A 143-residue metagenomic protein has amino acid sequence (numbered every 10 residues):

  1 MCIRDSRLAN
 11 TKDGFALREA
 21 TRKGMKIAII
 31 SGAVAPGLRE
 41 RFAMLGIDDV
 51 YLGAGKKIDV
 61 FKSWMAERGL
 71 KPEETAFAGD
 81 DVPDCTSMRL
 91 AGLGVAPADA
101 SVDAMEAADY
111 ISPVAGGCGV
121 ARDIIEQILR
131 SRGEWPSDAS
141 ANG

Functional and structural regions predicted by a protein language model:
M1-D5: Conserved small/polar residues in nucleotide/adenosyl-binding loops
S6-R18: Short catalytic helix/loop segments, enriched in acidic residues and glycine and frequently bearing histidine
A9-T11, D49-Y51, I58-G143: Mg2+-dependent phosphoryl-transfer enzymes with acidic/Ser/Thr/Gly-rich catalytic loops
F15-R41, L52, M88: Substrate-recognition element of Asp-dependent hydrolases with the DxDx(T/V) motif
M44-L45: Short, conserved SAM-binding/catalytic segment of Class I S-adenosyl-L-methionine-dependent methyltransferases
